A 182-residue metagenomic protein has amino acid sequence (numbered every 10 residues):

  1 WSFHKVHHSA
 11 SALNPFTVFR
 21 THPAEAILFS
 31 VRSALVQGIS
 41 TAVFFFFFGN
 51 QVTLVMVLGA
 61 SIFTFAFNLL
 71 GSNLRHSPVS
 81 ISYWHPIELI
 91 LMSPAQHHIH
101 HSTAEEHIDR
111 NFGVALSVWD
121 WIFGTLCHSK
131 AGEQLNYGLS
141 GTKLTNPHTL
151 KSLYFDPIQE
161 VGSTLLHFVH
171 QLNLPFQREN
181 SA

Functional and structural regions predicted by a protein language model:
W1-N136: Membrane-embedded catalytic scaffold of the fatty acid hydroxylase/desaturase
L58-G59, E133-A182: A membrane-cytosol interface segment of integral membrane proteins
